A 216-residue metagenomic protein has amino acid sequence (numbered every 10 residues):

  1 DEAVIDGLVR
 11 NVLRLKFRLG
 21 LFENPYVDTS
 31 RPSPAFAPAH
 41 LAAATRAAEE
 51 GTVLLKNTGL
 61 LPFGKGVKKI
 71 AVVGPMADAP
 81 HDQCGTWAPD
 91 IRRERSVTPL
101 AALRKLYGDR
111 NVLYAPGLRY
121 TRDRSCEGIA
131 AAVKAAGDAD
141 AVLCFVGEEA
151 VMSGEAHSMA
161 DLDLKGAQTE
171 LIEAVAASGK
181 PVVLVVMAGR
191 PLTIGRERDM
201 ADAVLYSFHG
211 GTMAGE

Functional and structural regions predicted by a protein language model:
D1-E2, R14, P34-A35, A42-E216: C-terminal non-catalytic regions of proteins with extracellular/luminal or membrane-system context
D1-E23, P32: Long, well-ordered, tryptophan-enriched scaffold segments
L19-F22, Y26, T58-L61: Short, polar/charged, Gly/Pro-enriched helix-capping and turn/loop motifs at alpha-helix termini and inter-helix linkers
P25-H40: Flexible, acidic loop-helix segments that line cofactor/substrate-binding pockets
